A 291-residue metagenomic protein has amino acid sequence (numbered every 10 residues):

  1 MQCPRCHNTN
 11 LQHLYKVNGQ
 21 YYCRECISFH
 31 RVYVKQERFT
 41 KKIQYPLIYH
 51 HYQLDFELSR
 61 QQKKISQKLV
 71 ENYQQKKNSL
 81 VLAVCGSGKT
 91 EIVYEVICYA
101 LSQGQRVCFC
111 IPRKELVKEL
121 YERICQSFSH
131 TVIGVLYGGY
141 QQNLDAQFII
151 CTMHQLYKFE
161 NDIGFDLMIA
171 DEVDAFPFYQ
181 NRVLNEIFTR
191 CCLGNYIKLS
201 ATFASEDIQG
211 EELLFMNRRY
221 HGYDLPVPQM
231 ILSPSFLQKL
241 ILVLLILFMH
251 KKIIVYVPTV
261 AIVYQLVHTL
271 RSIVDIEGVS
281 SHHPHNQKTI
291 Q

Functional and structural regions predicted by a protein language model:
Q2-Y45: Interdomain "pre-motor" coupling segment immediately N-terminal to P-loop NTPase/helicase cores
L54-K77: N-terminal pre-P-loop "Q-motif" helix
K63, Q75-S79, E211-E277: Conserved interdomain linker/interface between the two RecA-like ATPase lobes of SF2 helicase motors
Q74-V96: Walker A/P-loop
R113-L116, Q142, D174-F176, A204-S205 (+1 more regions): Residues immediately C-terminal
E119-Q126, L266: Short amphipathic alpha-helical segment within the helicase RecA-like ATPase core that mediates nucleic-acid
C125-F159, S280-T289: Inter-Walker segment of RecA-like/P-loop motor cores
I163-L242: Post-DEXD/H (motif II) to motif III coupling segment of the RecA-like Helicase ATP-binding lobe
